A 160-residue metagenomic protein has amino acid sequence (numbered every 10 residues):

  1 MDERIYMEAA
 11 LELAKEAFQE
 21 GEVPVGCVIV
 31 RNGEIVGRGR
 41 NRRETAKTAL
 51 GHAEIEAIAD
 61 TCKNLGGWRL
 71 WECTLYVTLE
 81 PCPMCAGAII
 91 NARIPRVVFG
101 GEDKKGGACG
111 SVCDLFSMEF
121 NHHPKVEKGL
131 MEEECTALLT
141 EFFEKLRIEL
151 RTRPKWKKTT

Functional and structural regions predicted by a protein language model:
M1-E20, M84-T160: Zinc-dependent deaminase
G21-V25, W71: Short, basic and Ser/Thr-rich N-terminal targeting/leader segments
V25-G33: Short beta-strand scaffold segments in enzyme catalytic cores
C27, G66-G67, F116-M118: Short secondary-structure boundary/capping segments
R43-T45: A short acidic/small-residue loop/turn micro-motif
L50, I55, A59-A92, R96: Helix-adjacent hinge/juxtasegments
